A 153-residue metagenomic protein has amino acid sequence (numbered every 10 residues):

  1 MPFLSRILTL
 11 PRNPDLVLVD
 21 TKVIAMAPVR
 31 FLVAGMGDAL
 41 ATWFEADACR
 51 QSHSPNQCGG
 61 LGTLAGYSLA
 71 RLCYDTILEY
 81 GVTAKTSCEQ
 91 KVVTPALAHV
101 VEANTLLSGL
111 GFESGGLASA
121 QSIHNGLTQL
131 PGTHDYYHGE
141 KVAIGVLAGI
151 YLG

Functional and structural regions predicted by a protein language model:
M1-A65: A glycine/threonine-rich phosphate-anchoring loop and its flanking beta-alpha core in nucleotide/phosphate-binding
S54-G153: Active-site segments that bind and position negatively charged phosphate/pyrophosphate groups
